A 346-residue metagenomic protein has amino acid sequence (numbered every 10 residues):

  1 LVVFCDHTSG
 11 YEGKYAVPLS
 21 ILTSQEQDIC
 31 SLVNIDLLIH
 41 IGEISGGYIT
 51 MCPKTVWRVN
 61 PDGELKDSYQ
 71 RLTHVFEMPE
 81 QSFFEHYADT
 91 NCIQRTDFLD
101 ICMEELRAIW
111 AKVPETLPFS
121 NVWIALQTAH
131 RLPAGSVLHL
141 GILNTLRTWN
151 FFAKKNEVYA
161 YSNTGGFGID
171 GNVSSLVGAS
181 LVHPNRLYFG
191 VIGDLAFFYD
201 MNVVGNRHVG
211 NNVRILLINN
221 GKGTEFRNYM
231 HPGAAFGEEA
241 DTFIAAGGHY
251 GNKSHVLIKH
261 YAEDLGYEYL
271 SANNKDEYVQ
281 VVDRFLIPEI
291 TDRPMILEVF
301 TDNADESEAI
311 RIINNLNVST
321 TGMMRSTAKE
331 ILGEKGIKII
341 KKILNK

Functional and structural regions predicted by a protein language model:
L1-W57, K155-N185, F198-M201, N273-N274: Glycine-rich, anion-gripping cofactor-binding loops and their flanking helix/strand elements in enzyme active sites
L1-Y11, P133-S136, L146-W149, N212 (+1 more regions): Redox- and metal-dependent alpha/beta enzyme cores, enriched for Fe-S-associated oxidoreductases and cofactor-handling
T8-S9, L38, E43-G46, D62 (+3 more regions): Short glycine-rich anion-binding loops that position phosphate/pyrophosphate groups of nucleotides and phosphorylated
A16-Q25, T73-Y87, E268-D276: Short acidic-hydrophobic, aromatic-tinged amphipathic segments that line or gate anion-handling sites
E43-K66, A309-M324: A short, gly/pro- and small-residue-rich
V56-R58, D62-D100: Terminal amphipathic helices with adjacent charged low-complexity linkers/tails
M103-N185, I340: Active-site diphosphate/adenylate-binding microenvironment
F151-K346: Thiamine diphosphate
